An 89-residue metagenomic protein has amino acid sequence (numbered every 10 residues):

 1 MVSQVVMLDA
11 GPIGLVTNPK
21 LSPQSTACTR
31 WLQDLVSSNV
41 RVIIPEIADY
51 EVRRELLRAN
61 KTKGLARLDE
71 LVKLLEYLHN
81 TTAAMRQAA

Functional and structural regions predicted by a protein language model:
M1-I44, R54-L75: Short, well-structured N-terminal submotif of metal-dependent ribonuclease cores
V2-V5, E76-A89: Active-site neighborhoods of divalent-metal-dependent phosphate/nucleic-acid chemistry enzymes
P12, A48-E51, A84: Short, well-ordered alpha-helical scaffold segment located in the soluble/lumenal catalytic or ligand-binding core
P45-E46, T81: Helix N-cap/beta->alpha junction signal
